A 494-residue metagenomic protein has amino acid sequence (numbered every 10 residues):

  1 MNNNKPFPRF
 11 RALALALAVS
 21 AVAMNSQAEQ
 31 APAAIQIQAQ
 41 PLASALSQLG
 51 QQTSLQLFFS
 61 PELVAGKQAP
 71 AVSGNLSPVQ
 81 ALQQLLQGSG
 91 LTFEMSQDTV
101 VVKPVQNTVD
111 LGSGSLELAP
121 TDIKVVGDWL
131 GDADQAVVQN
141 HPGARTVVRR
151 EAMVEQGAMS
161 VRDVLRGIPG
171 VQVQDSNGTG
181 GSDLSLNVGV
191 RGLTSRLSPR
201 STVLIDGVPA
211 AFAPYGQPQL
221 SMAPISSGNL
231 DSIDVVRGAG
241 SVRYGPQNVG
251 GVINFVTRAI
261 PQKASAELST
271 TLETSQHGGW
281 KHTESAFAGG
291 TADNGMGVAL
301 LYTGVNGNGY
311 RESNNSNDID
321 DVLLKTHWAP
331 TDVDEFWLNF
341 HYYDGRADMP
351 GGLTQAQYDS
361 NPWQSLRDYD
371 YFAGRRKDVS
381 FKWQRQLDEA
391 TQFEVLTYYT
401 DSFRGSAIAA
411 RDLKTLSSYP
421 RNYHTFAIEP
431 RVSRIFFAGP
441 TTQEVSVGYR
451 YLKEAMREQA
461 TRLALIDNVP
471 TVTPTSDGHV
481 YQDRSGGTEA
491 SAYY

Functional and structural regions predicted by a protein language model:
M24-L111: N-terminal export/assembly leaders
L46, G50-T53, K103-V154, R162 (+1 more regions): Short, acidic, small-residue-rich periplasmic hinge/interaction motif at the N-terminus of Gram-negative outer-membrane
K103, V126, L130-V137, P142-R145 (+1 more regions): Extracytoplasmic beta-strand/coil segments of soluble accessory domains associated with Gram-negative outer-membrane
M153, L165, I233-D234, I253-F255: Non-catalytic regulatory/gating segments with a bias toward low-complexity or hydrophobic composition
V208-R237: Short acidic/polar hinge/loop motifs at secondary-structure boundaries that mediate gating or recognition
G240, T257-G290: Short strand-turn segments of transmembrane beta-barrel domains in outer membranes, especially the first one or two
G278-M349, Y371-Q386: Transmembrane beta-barrel wall of Gram-negative outer-membrane proteins
A329-Y343, A373-Y494: Face-selective signature of the C-terminal outer-membrane beta-barrel domain
